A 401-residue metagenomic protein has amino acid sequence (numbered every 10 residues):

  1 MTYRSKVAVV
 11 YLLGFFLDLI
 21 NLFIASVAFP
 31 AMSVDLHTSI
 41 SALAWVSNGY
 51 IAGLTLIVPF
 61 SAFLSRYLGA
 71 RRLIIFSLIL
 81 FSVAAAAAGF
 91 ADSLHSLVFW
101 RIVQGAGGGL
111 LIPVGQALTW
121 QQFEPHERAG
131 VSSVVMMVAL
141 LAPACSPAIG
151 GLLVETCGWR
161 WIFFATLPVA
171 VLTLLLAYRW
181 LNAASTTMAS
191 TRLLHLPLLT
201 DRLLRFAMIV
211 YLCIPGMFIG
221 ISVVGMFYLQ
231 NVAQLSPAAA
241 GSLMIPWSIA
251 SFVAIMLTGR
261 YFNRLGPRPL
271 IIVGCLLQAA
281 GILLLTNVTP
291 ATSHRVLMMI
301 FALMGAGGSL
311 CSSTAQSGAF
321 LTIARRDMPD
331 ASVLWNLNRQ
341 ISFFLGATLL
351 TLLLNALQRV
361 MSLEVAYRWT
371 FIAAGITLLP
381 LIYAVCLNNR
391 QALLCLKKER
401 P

Functional and structural regions predicted by a protein language model:
S5-I20, A25-V27, L36-Y50, T55 (+6 more regions): 12-transmembrane solute porter fold
S26-F29, G150: Re-entrant/interfacial helical elements at transmembrane boundaries that shape and gate the permeation pathway
S33, A91, G107, F123-E124 (+3 more regions): Short helix-loop-helix connector
V58, A62-T186: Helix-loop-helix hairpins in multi-pass membrane proteins, especially solute transporters
K397-P401: Short, intrinsically disordered terminal tails adjacent to the first/last structured region
